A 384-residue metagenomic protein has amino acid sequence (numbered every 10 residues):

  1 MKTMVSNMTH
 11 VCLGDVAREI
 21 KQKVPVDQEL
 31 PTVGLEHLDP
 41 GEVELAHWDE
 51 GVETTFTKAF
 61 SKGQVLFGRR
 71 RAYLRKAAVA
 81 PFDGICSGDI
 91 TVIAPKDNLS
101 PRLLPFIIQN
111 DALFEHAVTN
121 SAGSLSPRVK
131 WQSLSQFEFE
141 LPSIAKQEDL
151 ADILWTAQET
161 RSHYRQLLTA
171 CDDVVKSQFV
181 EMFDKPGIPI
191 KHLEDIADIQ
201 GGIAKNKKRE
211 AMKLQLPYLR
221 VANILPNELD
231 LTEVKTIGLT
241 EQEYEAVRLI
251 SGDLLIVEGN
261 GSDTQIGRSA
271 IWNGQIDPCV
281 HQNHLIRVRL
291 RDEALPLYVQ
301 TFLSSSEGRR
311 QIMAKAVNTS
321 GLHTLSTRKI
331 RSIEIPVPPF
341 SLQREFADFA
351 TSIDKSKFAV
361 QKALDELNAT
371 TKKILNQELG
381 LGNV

Functional and structural regions predicted by a protein language model:
M1-V24, Q136-W155, E159-I203, S332-E345 (+1 more regions): Non-catalytic DNA-recognition/assembly elements of restriction-modification systems
K2, R70, G84-T91, G123-A145 (+2 more regions): A short glycine-rich beta-alpha junction/loop motif
K2-A46, E53-K58, Y73, I188-N227 (+2 more regions): Low-complexity, Lys/Gly-biased intrinsically disordered segments
E29, S87-D89, Q215, E233 (+1 more regions): A generic structural signal for short beta-strands and their flanking turns/coil linkers
T54-T55, A80, S124, L239 (+4 more regions): A structural connector/turn signal
F56-K58, V65-Q109, R220, E245-S304 (+1 more regions): A short beta-sheet element
L229-L231: Cytochrome P450 core scaffold surrounding the K-helix E-X-X-R motif and the conserved "meander" helix-loop region
